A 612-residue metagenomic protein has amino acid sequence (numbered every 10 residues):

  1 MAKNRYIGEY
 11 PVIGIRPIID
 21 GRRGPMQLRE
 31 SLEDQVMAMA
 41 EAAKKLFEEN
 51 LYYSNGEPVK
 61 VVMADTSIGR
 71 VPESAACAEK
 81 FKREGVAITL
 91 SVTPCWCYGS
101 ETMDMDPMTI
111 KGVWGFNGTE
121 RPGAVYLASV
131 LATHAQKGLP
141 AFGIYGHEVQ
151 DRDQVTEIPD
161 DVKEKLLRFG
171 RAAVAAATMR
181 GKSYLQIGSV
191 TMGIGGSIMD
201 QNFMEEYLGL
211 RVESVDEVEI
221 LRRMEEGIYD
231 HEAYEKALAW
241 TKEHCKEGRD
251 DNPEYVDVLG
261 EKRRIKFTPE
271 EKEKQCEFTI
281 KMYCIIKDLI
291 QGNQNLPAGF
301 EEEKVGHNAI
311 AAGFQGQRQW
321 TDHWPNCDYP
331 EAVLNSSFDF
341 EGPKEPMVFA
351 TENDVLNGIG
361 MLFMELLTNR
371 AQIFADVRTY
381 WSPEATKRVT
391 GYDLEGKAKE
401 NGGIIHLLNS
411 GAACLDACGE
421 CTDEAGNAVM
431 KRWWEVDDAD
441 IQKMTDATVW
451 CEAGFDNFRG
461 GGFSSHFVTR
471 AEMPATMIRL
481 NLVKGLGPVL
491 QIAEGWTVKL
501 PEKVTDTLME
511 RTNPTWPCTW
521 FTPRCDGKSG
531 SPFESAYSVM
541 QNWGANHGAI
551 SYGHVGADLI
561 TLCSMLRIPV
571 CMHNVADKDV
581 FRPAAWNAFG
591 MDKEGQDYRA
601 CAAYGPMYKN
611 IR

Functional and structural regions predicted by a protein language model:
M1-R612: An N-terminal assembly and electron-transfer interface module characteristic of large anaerobic redox and radical
